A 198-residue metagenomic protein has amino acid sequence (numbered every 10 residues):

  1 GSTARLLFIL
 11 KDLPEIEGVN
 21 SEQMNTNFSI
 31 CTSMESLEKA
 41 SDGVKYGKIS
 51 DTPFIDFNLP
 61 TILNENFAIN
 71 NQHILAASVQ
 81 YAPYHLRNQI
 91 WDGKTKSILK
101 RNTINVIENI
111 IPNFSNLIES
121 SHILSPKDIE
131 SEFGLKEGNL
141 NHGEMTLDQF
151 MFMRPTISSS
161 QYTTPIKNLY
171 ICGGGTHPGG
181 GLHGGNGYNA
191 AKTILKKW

Functional and structural regions predicted by a protein language model:
G1-A68: Mid-domain catalytic core of redox enzymes that form a hydrophobic substrate pocket/lid adjacent to a catalytic redox
T3, P83-D92, Y170-T176: Glycine- and acidic
I9-K11, I69-V106: Conserved FAD/dinucleotide-binding core of flavoprotein oxidoreductases
D12, I111, I194-W198: A generic secondary-structure signal for well-formed alpha-helical elements
L13-P14, G43-D51, W91-S131: Flavin-binding catalytic cores
S50-N58, N113-H177: A glycine-rich dinucleotide-binding beta-alpha-beta segment and adjacent secondary-structure elements that constitute
E65-Q72, S160-T164: Short glycine/proline-enriched loop/turn "hinge" motifs that connect secondary-structure elements and lie
G174-L195: A conserved FAD-binding loop/helix module that cradles the flavin
